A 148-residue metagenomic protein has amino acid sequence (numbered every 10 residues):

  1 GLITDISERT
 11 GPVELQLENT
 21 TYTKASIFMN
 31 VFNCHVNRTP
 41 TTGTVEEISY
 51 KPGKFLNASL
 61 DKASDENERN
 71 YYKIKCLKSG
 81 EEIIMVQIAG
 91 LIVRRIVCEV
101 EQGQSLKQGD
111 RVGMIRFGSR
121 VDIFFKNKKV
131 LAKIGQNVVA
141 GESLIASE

Functional and structural regions predicted by a protein language model:
L2-E148: Contiguous, well-folded functional domains in the mature portion of proteins
